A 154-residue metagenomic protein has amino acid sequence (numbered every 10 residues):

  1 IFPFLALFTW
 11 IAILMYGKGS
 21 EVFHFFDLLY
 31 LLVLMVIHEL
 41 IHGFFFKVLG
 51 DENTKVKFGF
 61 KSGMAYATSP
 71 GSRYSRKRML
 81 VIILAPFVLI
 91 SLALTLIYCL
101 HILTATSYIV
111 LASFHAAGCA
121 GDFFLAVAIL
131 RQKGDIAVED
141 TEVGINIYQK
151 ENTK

Functional and structural regions predicted by a protein language model:
I1-Y16, S62-Q149: Metalloprotease/metallohydrolase-associated module, dominated by Zn2+-dependent proteases
S20-V36, Y108-I109: Membrane-embedded alpha-helical segments that form the functional core of polytopic membrane enzymes, especially those
E21, F44-G50, A67-S75: Short juxtamembrane and helix-loop transition motifs at transmembrane-helix boundaries in membrane proteins
F23, M35-H38, I82, G118: Residue-level recognition of hydrophobic positions within alpha-helical transmembrane segments
L34-K47, P86: Active-site recognition of the HExxH zinc-binding catalytic motif
M35-L40, F60-A67: Hydrophobic, membrane-facing alpha-helical anchors
F44-F58, V127-L130: Membrane-water interface of transmembrane alpha-helices
N152-K154: Low-complexity, intrinsically disordered extramembrane tails and loops of integral membrane proteins
